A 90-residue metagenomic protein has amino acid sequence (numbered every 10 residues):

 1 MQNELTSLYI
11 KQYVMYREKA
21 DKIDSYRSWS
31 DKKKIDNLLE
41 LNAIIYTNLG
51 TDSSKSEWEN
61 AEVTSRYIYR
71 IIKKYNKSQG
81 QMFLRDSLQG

Functional and structural regions predicted by a protein language model:
M1-G90: Alpha-helical propensity feature that highlights long, continuous alpha-helices across diverse contexts
